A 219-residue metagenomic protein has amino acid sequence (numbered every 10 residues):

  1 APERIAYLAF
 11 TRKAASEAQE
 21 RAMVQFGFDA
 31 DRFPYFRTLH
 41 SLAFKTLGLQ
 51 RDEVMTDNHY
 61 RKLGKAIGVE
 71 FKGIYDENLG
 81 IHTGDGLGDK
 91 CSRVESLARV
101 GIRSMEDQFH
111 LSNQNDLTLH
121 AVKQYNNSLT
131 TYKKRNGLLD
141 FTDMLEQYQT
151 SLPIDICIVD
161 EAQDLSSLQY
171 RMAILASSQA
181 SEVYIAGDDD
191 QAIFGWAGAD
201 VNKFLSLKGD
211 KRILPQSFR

Functional and structural regions predicted by a protein language model:
A1-D52: P-loop NTPase Walker
E3, D31-P34, D155, S181 (+1 more regions): A structural micro-motif
R4, D76-I158, S167-M172, G195: Accessory N-terminal region flanking or inserted into the helicase ATPase core in nucleic-acid motor proteins
Y7, I158, I185: Conserved SAM-binding loop
F10-K13, R37, Q163-R219: Conserved helicase motor core of SF1/SF2 NTP-dependent helicases
A18-A22, T46-Q50, Y148, Q169 (+2 more regions): Short, flexible helix/strand-to-coil boundary loops that buttress conserved ligand/catalytic motifs in alpha/beta
V24-Q25, D52-V54, D200-L205: Short, hinge-like loop/turn segments at secondary-structure boundaries
F44-H82: A basic- and aromatic-enriched beta-loop-alpha substructure that forms the phosphate/nucleotide- and DNA/RNA-contacting
